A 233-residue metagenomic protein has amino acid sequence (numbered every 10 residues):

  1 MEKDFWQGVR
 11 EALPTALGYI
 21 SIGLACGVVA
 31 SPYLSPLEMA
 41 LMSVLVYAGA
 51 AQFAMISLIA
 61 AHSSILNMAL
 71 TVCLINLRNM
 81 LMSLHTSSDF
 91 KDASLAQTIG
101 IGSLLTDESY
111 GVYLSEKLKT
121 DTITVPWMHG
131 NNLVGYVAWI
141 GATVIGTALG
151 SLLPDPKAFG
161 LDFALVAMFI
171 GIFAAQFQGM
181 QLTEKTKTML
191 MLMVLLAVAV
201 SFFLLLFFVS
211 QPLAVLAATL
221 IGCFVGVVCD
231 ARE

Functional and structural regions predicted by a protein language model:
M1-A48, M55-V72, N76, E233: Helix-loop-helix hairpins and the membrane-proximal interhelical loops of multi-pass alpha-helical transport proteins
V28, P32-L37, D89-A93, L152-K157 (+3 more regions): Membrane-interface elements of multi-pass transporters and channels
M39-M42, F53, M68-A69, A96-G100 (+4 more regions): Alpha-helical transmembrane segments and their helix-entry boundary regions
A48-A51, L74-L81, A167-A174, A218-A231: Alpha-helical transmembrane segments and their membrane-interface exit regions
L70-D162, V166: Helix-loop-helix junctions within the multi-pass membrane cores of secondary transporters/permeases
L81-D89, L114-K117, I172-T183, V225-E233: C-terminal ends of transmembrane helices
V125-V209, A214-L216, F224, V228: Membrane-embedded alpha-helical modules
